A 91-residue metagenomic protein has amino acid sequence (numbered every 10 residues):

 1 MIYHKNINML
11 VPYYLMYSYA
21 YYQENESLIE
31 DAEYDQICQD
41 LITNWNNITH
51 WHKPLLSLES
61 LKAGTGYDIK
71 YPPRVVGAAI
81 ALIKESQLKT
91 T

Functional and structural regions predicted by a protein language model:
M1-T91: Phosphate/adenylate-binding "loop-and-lid" substructures adjacent to NTP/NAD/dNTP-binding pockets in NTP-dependent
